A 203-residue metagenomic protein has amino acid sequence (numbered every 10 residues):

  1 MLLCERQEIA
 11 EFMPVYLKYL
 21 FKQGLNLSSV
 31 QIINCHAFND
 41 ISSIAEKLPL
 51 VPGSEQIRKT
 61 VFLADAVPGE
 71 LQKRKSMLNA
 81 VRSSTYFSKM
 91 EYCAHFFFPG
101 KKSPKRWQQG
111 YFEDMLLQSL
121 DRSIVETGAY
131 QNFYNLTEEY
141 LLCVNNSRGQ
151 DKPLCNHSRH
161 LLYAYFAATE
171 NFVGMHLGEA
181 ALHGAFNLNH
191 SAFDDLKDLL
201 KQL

Functional and structural regions predicted by a protein language model:
M1-Q56, V61: RecA-like P-loop NTPase motor core
L3, Q7-Y16, L20, L48 (+1 more regions): Nucleic-acid enzyme cleavage-core boundary/entry regions
I9, V67-L71: Short acidic, S/G/P-rich loop/turn micro-motifs used as interaction or catalytic elements
M13, A64, M77-L78: Hydrophobic packing residues within well-ordered alpha-helices of enzyme cores
D40-I44, E70-M77: Active-site-adjacent loop/helix micro-motif of nuclease/hydrolase catalytic cores
I57, G69, V81: Surface-exposed acidic loop/strand-edge motifs in secreted or periplasmic proteins that form small linear binding
T60-V67, F98-G100: Short loop/turn segments at strand-loop or loop-helix junctions that form parts of catalytic or ligand-binding pockets
Q72-L162, F166-A167, N171: Activity-critical C-terminal alpha-helical subdomain
